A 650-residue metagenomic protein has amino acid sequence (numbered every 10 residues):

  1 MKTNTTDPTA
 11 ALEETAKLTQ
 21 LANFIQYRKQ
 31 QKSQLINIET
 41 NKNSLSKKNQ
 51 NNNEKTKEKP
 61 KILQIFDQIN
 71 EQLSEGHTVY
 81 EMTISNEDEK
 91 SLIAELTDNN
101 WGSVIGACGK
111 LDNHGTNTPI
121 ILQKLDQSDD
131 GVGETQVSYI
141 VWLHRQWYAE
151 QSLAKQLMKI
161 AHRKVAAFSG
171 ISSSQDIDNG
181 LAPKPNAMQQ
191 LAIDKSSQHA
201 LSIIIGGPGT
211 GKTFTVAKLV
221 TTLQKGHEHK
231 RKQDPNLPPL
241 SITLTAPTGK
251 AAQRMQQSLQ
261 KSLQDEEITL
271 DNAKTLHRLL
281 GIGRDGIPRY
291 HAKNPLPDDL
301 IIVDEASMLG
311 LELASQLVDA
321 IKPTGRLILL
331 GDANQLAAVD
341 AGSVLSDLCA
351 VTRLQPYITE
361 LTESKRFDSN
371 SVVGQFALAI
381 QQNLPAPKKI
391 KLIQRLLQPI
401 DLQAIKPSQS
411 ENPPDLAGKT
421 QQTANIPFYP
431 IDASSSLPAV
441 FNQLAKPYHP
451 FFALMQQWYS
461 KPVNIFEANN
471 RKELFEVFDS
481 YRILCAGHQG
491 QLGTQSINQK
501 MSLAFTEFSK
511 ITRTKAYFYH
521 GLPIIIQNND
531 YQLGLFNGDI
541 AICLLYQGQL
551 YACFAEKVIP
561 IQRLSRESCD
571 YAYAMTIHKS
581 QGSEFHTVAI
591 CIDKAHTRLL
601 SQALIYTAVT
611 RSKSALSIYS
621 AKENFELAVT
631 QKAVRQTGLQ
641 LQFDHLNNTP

Functional and structural regions predicted by a protein language model:
M1-G106: Accessory, charged alpha-helical segments in nucleic-acid-processing enzymes
Q30-K57, S128-T135, G226-N236, Q403-T420: Intrinsically disordered, low-complexity terminal tails and inter-domain linkers enriched for S/T/G/P/D/E
E95-S169: Interdomain "pre-motor" coupling segment immediately N-terminal to P-loop NTPase/helicase cores
V137-G207, F214, L223: Pre-Walker A segment
Q190-I193, S197-P414: ASCE P-loop NTPase helicase motor core
N334, A338-I524, D530-Q532: Conserved helicase motor core of P-loop NTPases
N528-L533, K594-H596: Short, charged beta-turn/beta-strand-edge "cap" motif at the junction between a beta-strand and an adjacent loop
D539-P650: C-terminal accessory regions
